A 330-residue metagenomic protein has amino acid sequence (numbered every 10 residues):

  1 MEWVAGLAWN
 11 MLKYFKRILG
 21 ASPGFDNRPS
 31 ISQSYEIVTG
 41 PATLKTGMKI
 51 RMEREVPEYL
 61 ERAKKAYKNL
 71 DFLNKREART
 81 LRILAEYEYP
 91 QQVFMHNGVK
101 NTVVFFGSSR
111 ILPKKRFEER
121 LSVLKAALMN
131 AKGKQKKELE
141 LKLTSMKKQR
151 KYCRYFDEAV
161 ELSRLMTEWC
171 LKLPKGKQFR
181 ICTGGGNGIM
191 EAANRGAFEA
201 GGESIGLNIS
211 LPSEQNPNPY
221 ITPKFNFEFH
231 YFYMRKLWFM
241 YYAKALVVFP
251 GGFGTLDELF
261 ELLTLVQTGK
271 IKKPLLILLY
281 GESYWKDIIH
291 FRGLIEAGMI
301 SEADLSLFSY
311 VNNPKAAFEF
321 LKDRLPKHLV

Functional and structural regions predicted by a protein language model:
G6, S22-G24, R28: Short, positively charged low-complexity motifs
Y14-F15, F25, Y35: Aromatic (phenylalanine/tyrosine) cluster motif
G47-E53, P57-S204: Glycine-rich beta-alpha loop segments
C182-T183, N187-F249, F260: Phosphate/pyrophosphate-binding betaalpha-module
G201-E214, L265-D287, A303: Short, acidic/small-residue loops that bind anionic groups at enzyme active sites
K244-L263, P274-S283, N313: Glycine-rich anion-binding loop/nest that anchors nucleotide
L275-V330: C-terminal functional extensions of proteins
